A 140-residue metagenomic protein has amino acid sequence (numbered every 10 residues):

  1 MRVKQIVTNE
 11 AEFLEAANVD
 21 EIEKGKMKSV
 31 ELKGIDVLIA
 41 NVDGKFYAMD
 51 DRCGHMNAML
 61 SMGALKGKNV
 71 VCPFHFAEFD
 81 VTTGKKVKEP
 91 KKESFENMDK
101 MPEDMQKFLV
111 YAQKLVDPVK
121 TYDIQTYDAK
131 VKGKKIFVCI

Functional and structural regions predicted by a protein language model:
R2-N69, D80-V81, D99-I140: N-terminal pre-ligand scaffold of iron-sulfur
G67-F74, K86-F95: Short cysteine/histidine-rich metal-coordination sites, predominantly Zn2+-binding motifs
H75-F79: Detector for the c-type heme attachment site
